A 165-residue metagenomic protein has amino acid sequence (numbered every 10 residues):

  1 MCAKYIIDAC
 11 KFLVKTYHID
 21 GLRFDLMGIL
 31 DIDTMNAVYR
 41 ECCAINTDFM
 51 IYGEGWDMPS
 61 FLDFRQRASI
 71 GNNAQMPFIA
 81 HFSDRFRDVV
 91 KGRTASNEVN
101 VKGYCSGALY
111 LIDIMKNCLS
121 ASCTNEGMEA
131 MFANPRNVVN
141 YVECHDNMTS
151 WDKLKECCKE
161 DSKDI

Functional and structural regions predicted by a protein language model:
M1-A3, D20-L30, K155-I165: The substrate-binding groove and active-site-proximal loops of carbohydrate-active enzymes, especially glycoside
M1-Y17, M27-N46, M50: Substrate-binding/active-site clefts of carbohydrate-active enzymes
Y5-I6, F12-L13, Y17, L22-F24 (+4 more regions): Broad hydrophobic/π-residue packing in well-ordered secondary structure
Y39-E41, D48-I165: Conserved alpha/beta catalytic core and glycan-binding cleft of carbohydrate-active enzymes
